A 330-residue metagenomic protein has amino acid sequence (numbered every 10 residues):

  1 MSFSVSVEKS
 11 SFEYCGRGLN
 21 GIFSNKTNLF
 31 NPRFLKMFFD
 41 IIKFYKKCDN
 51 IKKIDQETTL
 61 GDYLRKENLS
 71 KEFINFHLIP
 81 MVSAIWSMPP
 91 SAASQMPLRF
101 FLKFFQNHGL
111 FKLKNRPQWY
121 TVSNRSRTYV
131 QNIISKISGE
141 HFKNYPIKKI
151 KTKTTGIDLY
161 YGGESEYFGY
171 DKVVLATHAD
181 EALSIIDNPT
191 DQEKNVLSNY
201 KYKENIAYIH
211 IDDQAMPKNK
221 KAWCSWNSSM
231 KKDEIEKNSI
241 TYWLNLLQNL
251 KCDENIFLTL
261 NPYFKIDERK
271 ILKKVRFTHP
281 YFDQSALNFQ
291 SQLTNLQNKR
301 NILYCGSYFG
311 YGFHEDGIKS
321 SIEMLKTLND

Functional and structural regions predicted by a protein language model:
M1, N144-P146, G162, C305: Conserved beta-strand termini and adjacent loop/short-helix elements that scaffold enzyme active sites in alpha/beta
M1-K103: Mobile amphipathic helical/loop "lid" adjacent to a hydrophobic cofactor/ligand pocket
L64, V82, I133, V174 (+4 more regions): A residue-level signal for conserved active-site and pocket-lining positions in enzyme catalytic cores
F101-Y160, F168: Helical element adjacent to the flavin cofactor pocket in flavoenzyme catalytic cores
H141-K143, L175, Y304: A structural signal for the hydrophobic beta-strands that form the central parallel beta-sheet of Rossmann-like
K148-Y281: Mid-domain catalytic core of redox enzymes that form a hydrophobic substrate pocket/lid adjacent to a catalytic redox
L250-K251, K265-Y304, Y308-Y311: FAD-binding beta-loop-beta segment adjacent to the flavin cofactor pocket
C305-D330: A conserved FAD-binding loop/helix module that cradles the flavin
